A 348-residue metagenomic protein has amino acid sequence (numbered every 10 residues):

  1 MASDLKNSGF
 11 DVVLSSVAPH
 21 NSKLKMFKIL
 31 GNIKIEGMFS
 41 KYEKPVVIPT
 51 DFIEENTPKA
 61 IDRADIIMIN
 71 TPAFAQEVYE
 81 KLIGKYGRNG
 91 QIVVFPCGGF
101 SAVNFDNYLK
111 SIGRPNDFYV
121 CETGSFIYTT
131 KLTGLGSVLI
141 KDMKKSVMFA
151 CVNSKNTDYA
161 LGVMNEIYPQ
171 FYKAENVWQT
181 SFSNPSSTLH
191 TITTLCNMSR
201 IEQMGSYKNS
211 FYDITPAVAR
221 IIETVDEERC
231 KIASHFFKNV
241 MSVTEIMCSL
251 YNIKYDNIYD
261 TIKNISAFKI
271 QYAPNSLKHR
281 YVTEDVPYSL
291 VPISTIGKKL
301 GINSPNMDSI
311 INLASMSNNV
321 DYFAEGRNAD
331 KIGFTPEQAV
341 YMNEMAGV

Functional and structural regions predicted by a protein language model:
M1-F39: NAD(P)+-binding Rossmann beta1-loop-alpha1 motif at the extreme N-terminus of oxidoreductases
D11-V13, V94, Y119, M148: A structural signal for isolated positions on well-ordered beta-strands in alpha/beta enzyme cores
S16, T71, C97, C151: Short beta-strand/turn micro-motifs composed of small residues that flank or help shape donor/cofactor-binding pockets
H20-M26, S101-F105, Y159: Short, charged/polar "capping" segments at the starts of alpha-helices and the immediately preceding loops
Y42-G87: Rossmann-like NAD(P)-binding element
A73-G136: Rossmann-like NAD(P)(H) cofactor-binding subdomain of soluble oxidoreductases
K145-E245: Active-site-lining helix/loop region of Rossmann-like oxidoreductase modules
A219-V348: NAD(P)-dependent Rossmann-like dehydrogenase/reductase catalytic/cofactor-binding core
